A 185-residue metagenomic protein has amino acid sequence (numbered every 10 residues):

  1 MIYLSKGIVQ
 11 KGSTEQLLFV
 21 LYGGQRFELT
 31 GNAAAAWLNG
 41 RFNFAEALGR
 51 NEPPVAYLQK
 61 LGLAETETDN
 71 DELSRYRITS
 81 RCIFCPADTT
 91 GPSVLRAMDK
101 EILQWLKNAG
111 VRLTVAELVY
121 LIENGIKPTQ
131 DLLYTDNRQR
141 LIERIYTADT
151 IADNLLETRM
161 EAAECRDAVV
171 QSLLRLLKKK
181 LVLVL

Functional and structural regions predicted by a protein language model:
M1-L18: Short boundary/linker motifs that mark transitions into or out of structured domains
E15-Y22, L121: Generic recognition of long tandem-repeat/solenoid scaffolds
G24-L185: Long, charge-rich, low-complexity alpha-helical segments
